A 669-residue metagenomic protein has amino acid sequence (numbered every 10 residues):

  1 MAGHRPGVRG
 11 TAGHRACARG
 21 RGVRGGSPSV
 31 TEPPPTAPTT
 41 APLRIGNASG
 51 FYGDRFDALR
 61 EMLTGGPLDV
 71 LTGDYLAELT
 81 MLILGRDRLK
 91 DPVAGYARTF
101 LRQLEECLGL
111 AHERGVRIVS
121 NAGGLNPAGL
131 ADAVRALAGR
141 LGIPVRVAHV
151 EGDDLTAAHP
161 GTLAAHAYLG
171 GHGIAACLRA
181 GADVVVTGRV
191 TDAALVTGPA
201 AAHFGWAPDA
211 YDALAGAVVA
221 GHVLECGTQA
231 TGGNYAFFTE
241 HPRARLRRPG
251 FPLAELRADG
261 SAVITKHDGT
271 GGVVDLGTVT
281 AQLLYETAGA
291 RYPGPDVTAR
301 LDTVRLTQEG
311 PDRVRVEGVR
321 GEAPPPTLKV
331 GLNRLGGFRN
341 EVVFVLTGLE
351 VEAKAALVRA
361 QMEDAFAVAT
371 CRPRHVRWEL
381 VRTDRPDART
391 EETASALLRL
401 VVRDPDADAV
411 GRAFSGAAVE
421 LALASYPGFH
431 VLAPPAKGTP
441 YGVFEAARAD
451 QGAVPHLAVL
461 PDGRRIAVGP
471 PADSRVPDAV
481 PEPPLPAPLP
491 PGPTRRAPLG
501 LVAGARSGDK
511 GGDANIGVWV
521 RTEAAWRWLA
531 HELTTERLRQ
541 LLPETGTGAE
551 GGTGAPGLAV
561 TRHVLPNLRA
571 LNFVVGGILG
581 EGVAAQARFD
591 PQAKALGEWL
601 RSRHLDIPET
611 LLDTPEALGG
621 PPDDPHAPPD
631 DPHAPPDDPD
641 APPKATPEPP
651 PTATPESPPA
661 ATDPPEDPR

Functional and structural regions predicted by a protein language model:
A2-G26: Terminal cytosolic tails of multi-pass membrane transporters, especially the segment immediately following the final
V30-E61: N-terminal amphipathic/basic leader segments beginning at the initiator methionine
A37-P42, L76-A94, H112-R114, D153-G161: Gly-rich Lys/Arg/Thr-decorated short loops/hinges at beta-loop-alpha junctions or inter-strand turns that position
R140-G152, G198-F238, H531: Catalytic or ion-translocation cores adjacent to nucleophile or general acid/base/metal-coordination motifs in diverse
D154-T187: An acidic, phosphate/nucleotide-engaging active-site surface
L214, V219-R315: A conserved active-site cap/scaffold subdomain adjacent to cofactor or substrate pockets
V319-R496, K510, N515, W519-W526 (+4 more regions): C-terminal non-catalytic interaction/assembly regions of soluble proteins
G554-T610: Helix-rich interaction surfaces within compact, conserved domain-sized segments that mediate assembly or partner
